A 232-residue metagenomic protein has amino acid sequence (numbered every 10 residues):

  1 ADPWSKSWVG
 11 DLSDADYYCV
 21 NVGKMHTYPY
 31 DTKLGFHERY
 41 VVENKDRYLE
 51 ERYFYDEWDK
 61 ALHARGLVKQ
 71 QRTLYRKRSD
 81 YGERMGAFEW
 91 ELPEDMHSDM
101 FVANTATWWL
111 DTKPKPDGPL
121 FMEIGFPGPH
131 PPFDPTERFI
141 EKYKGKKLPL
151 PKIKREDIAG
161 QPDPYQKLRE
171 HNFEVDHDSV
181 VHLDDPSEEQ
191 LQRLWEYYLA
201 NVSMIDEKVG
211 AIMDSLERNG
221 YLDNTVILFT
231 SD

Functional and structural regions predicted by a protein language model:
A1-S231: Formylglycine-dependent sulfatase
